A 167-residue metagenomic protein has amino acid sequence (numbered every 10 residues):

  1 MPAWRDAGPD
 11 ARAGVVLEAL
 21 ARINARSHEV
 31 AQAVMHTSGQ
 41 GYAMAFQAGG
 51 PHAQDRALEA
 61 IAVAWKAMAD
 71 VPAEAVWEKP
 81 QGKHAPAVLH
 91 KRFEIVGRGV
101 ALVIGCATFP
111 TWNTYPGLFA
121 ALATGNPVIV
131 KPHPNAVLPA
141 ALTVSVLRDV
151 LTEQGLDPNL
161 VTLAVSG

Functional and structural regions predicted by a protein language model:
M1-H84, A120: N-terminal Rossmann-like NAD(P)+-binding subdomain of aldehyde/semialdehyde dehydrogenases
A69-G167: Rossmann-like NAD(P) dinucleotide-binding subdomain of oxidoreductase/dehydrogenase enzymes
